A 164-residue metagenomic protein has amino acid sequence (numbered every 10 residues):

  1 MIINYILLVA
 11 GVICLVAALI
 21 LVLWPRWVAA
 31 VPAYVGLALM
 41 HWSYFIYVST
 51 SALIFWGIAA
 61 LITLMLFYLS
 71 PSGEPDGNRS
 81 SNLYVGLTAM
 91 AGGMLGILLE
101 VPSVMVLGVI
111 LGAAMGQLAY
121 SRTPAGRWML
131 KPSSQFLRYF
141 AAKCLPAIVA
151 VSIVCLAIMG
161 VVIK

Functional and structural regions predicted by a protein language model:
I3-V12, V28-A33, R79-M90, R127-K131: Short hydrophobic alpha-helical membrane-embedded segments
I13-L23, L64-G77, Q117-R122, K131: C-terminal ends of transmembrane helices
L15-P32, G92-P102: Transmembrane alpha-helix interface/packing and boundary motifs in multi-pass membrane proteins, characterized by
R26-V31, W56, L99-A119: Selective recognition of hydrophobic, aromatic-rich stretches within alpha-helical transmembrane segments of polytopic
A33-V48, A91-I97, L111-Y120: Interfacial segments of multi-pass membrane proteins
S51-G96: Helix-adjacent hinge/juxtasegments
A125-I148: Interfacial loop-to-transmembrane junctions
S152-K164: Juxtamembrane boundary at the C-terminal end of a transmembrane helix
